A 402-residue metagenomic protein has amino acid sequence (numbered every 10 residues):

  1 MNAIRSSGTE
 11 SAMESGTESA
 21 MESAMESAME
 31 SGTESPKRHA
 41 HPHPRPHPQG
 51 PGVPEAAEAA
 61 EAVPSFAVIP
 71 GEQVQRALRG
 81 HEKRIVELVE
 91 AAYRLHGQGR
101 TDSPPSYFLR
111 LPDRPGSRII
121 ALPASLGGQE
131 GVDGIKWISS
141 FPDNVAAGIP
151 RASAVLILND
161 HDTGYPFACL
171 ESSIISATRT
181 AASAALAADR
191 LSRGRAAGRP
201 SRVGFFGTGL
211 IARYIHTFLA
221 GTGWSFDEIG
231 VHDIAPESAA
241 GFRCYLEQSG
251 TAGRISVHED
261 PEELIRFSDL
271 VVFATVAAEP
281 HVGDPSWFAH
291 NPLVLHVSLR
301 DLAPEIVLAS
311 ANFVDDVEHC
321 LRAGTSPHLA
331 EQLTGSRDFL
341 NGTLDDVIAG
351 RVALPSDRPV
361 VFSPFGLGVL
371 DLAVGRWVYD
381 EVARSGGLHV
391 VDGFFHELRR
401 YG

Functional and structural regions predicted by a protein language model:
N2-R5, R38, V53-A177, A185 (+4 more regions): N-terminal ligand-binding/catalytic initiation module
S7-S35: Long, intrinsically disordered low-complexity tandem-repeat segments
V74-Q75, E305-G402: Adenosine-phosphate binding glycine-rich loop
S192-R202, S225: Short helix-loop-beta connector
T208-G209: Glycine-rich Rossmann-fold phosphate-binding loop(s) that bind the pyrophosphate of adenine dinucleotide cofactors
A212-R213: N-terminal Rossmann-fold NAD(P) dinucleotide-binding loop
W224-E247: NAD(P)-binding Rossmann-fold cofactor-contacting core
A252-E331: Rossmann-like adenosine-cofactor binding region
